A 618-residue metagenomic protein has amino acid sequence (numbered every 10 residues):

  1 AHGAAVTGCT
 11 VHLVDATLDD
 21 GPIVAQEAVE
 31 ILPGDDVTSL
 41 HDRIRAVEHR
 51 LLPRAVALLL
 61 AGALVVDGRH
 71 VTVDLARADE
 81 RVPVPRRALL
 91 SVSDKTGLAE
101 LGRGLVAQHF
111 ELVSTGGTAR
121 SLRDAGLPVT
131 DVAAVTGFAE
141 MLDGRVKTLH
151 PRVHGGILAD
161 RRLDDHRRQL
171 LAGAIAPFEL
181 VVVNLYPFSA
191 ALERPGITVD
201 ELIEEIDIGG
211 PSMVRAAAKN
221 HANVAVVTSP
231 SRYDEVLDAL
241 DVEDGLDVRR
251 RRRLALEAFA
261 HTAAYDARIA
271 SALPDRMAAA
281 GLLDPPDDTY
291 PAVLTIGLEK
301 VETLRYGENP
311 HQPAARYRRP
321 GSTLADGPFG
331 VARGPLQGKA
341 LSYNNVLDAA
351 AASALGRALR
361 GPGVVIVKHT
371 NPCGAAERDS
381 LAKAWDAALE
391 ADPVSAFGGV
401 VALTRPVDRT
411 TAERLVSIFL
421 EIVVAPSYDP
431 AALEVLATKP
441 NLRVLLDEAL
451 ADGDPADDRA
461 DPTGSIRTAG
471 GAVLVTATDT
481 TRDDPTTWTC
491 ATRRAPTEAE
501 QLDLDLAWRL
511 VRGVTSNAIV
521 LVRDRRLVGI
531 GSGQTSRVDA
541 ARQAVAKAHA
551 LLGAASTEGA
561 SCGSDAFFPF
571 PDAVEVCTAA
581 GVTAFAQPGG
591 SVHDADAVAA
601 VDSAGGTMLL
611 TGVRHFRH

Functional and structural regions predicted by a protein language model:
A1-H70: Donor/substrate-binding cores of folate-linked one-carbon enzymes
V6, L112, V129, V224-V226 (+3 more regions): Hydrophobic beta-strand scaffold residues
V66-R81, E257, F616: A short, charged, Gly/Pro-tolerant segment at domain boundaries
R81-A134: N-terminal glycine-/serine-/threonine-rich phosphate-binding loop
R81-L90, K95, L180-Y186, H261 (+2 more regions): ATP-dependent carboxylate/acyl-activation modules
G117-F188, A280: Glycine-rich nucleotide/cofactor/substrate-binding loop typically near the N-terminus or early in the first domain
R161-P211, R215-A218, T489-E498: Active-site/ligand-binding-proximal alpha/beta "capping" segment
E179-P195, V199-E201, P230-L283: Internal, active-site/partner-interface "lid" segment
